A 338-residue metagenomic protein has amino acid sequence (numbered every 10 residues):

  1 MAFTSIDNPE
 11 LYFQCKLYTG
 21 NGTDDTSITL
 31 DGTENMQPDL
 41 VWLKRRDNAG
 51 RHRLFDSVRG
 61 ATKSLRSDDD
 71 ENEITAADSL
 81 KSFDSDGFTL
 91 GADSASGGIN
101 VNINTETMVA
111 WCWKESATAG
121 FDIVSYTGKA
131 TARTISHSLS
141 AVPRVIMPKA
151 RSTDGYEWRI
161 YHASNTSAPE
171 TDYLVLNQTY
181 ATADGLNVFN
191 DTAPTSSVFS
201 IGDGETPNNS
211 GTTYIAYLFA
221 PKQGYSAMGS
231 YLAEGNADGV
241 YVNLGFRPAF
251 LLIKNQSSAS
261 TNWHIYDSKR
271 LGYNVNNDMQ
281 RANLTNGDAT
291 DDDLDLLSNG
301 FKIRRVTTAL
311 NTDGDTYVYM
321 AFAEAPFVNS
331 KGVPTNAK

Functional and structural regions predicted by a protein language model:
M1-K338: Surface-exposed molecular-recognition determinants
